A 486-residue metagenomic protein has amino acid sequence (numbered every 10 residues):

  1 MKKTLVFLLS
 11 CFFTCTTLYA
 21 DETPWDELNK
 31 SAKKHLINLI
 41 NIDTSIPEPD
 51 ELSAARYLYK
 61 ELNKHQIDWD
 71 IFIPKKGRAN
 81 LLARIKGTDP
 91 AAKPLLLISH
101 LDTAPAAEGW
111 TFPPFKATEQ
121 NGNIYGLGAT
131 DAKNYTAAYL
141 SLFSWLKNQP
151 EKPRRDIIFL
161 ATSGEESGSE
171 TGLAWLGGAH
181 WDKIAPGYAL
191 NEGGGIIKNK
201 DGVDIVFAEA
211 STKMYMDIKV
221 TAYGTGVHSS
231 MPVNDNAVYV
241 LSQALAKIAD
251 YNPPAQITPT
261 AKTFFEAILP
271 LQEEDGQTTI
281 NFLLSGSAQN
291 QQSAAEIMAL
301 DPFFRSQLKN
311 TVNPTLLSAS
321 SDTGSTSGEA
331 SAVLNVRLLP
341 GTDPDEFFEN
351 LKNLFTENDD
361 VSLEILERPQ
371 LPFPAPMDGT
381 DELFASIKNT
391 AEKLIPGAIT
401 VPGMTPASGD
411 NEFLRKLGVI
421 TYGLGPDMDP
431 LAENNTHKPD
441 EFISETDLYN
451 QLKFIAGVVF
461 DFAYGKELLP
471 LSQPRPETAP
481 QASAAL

Functional and structural regions predicted by a protein language model:
M1-T4: Positively charged n-region of N-terminal signal peptides that target proteins for export
V6-T16: Bacterial N-terminal signal peptides
D21-L127, T136, L146-R155, L334: Acidic/His- and Gly-rich active-site-bordering loop/insert found across diverse amide/peptide-bond hydrolases
K34-T44, T221-G224, E364-F373: Acidic/histidine-rich, surface-exposed loop or edge segments in extracytoplasmic proteins
P90-A91, I197-N199, Q256-S321, G328-E329 (+3 more regions): An extended, acidic, His-containing surface patch that forms the Zn2+-binding/catalytic region of metallohydrolases
N123-I124, T130-F207: Acidic/histidine-rich catalytic neighborhood of metal-dependent amide-processing enzymes
A174-L176, S230-P254: A short core secondary-structure module
D235, F347-F355: Short amphipathic alpha-helices in soluble, non-transmembrane regions that often serve as interface/regulatory elements
